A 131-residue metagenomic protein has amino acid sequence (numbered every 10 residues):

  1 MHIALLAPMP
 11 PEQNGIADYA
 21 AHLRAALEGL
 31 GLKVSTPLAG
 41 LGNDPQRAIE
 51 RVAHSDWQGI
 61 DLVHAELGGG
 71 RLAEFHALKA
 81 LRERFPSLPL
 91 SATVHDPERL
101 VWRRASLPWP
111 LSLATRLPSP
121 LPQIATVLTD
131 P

Functional and structural regions predicted by a protein language model:
M1-L41, Q58, F85: N-terminal subdomain of nucleotide-sugar transferases
I16-D18, A48-I49, F75-A77, W102-S106: Short aromatic-enriched loop/helix-cap "lid" or pocket-rim segments at secondary-structure transitions that line
I16-Y19, E66, V127-D130: Replace "coordinates the UDP/GDP/TDP-sugar" with "coordinates nucleotide-activated sugar donors
G40-G42, V94-V101, T129-P131: Short beta-alpha junction loops
L41-A53: N-terminal beta-loop-helix "entrance" segment that forms/cooperates in small-molecule cofactor or anionic ligand
A53-H76, P89-H95, A125-T126: Short N-terminal targeting/anchoring amphipathic segment
L81-P86, P118-L121: Short, conserved loop/helix-junction motifs that constitute active-site signature segments in enzyme catalytic cores
L107-A125: Membrane-proximal helix-turn-helix segments that form the acceptor-binding/catalytic region of lipid-linked
